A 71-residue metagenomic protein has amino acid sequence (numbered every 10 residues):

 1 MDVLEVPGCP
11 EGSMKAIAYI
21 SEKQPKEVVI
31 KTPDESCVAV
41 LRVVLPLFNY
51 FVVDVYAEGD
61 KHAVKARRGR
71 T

Functional and structural regions predicted by a protein language model:
M1-P25: An N-terminal amphipathic alpha-helical segment
E11-A18, E35-Y50: Amphipathic alpha-helical interaction surfaces in cytosolic regulatory modules
P25-K26, F51: A general structural signal for well-ordered secondary-structure junctions
K26-P33: Glycine-rich repeat segments that build the extracellular carbohydrate-interaction surface of secreted and virion
D34-S36, R70-T71: Helix N-cap motif at beta-to-alpha junctions
N49-T71: C-terminal edge-of-domain segments
